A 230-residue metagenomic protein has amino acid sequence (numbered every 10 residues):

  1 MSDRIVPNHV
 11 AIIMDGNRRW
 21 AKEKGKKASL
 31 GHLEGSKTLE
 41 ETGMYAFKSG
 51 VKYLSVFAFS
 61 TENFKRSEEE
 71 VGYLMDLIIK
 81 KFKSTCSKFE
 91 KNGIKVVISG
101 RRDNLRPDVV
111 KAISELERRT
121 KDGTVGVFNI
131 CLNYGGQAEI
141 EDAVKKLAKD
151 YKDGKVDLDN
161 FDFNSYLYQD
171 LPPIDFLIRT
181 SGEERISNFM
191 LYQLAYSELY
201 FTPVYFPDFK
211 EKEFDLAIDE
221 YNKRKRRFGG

Functional and structural regions predicted by a protein language model:
M1-G230: Flexible, compositionally biased loop and terminal segments
